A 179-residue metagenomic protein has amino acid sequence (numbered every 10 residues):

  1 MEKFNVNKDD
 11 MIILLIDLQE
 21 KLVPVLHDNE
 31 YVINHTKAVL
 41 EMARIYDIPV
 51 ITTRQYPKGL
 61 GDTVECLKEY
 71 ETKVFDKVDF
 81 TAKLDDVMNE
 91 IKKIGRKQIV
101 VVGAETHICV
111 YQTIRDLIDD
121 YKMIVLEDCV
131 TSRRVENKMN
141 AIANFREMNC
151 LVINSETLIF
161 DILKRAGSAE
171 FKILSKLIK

Functional and structural regions predicted by a protein language model:
E2-I12, K58-K179: Active-site-adjacent betaalpha module
K8-M11, L26-P57: A short alpha/beta connector and helix-capping loop motif
I12-L18: N-terminal nucleotide-binding beta1-loop-alpha1 segment
L18, T52-Q55, E127: A cross-domain feature marking catalytic cores of carbohydrate-active enzymes and several ubiquitous metabolic/repair
E20-P24: Short acidic, Gly/Ser-rich segments with clustered Asp/Glu that frequently serve as metal-coordination loops in enzyme
